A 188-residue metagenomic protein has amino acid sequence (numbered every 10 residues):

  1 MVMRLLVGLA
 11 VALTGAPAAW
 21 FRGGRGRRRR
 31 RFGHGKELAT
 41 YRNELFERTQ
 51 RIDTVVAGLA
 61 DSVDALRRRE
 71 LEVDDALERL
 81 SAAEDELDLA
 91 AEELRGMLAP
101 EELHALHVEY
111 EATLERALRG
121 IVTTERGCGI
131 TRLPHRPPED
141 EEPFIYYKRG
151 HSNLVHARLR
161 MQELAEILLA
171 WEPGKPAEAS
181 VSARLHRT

Functional and structural regions predicted by a protein language model:
M1-R28: N-terminal signal-anchor transmembrane alpha helix of single-pass membrane proteins, serving as the membrane-anchoring
L5, Y41, V108, A112 (+4 more regions): Aromatic-enriched hydrophobic runs in primary sequence
V7-A16, V55, A83, L114 (+3 more regions): Hydrophobic alpha-helical membrane segments, chiefly transmembrane helices and signal peptide h-regions, characterized
H34-L106, P138-R184: Alpha-helical segments in soluble extracytoplasmic regions
E101-I145: Non-cytosolic head/periplasmic domains of membrane-anchored proteins
R187-T188: Short, solvent-exposed mixed-charge patches
